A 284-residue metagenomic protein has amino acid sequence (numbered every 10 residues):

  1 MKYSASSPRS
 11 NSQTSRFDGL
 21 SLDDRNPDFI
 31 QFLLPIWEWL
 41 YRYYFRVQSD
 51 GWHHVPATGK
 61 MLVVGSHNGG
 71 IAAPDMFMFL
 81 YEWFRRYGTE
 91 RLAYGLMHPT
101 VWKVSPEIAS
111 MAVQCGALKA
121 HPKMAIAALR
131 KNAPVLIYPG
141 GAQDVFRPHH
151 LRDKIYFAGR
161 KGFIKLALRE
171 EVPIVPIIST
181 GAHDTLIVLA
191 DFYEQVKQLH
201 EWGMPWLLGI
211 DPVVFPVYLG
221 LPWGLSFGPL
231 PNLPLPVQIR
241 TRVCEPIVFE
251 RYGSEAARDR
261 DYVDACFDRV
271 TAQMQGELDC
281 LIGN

Functional and structural regions predicted by a protein language model:
M1-K123, F227-P229, A272, D279-N284: Membrane-anchoring hydrophobic helices of lipid-metabolizing enzymes
K2-F29, A127-N284: Non-catalytic C-terminal accessory region of glycerolipid acyltransferases and related lyso-lipid remodeling enzymes
